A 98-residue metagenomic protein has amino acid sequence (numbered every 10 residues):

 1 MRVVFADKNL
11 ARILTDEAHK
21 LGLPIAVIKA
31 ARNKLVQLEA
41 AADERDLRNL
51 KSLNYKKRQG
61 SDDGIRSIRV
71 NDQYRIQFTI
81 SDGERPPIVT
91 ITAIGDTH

Functional and structural regions predicted by a protein language model:
M1, L10, D43, N54 (+1 more regions): Glycine-rich, flexible loop/turn motifs
M1-Q37: Arg/Lys-rich, positively charged N-terminal/basic patches that mediate binding to nucleic acids
A6, V27, A31-K34, N54 (+3 more regions): Amphipathic alpha-helical interface surfaces
T15, D43, G83: Residue-level marker of positions within ordered structural domains that often coincide with functionally constrained
A42-R66: A short, surface-exposed loop/turn module that caps and links secondary-structure elements
Q59, D63-H98: Enriched for short, Lys/Arg-rich terminal
